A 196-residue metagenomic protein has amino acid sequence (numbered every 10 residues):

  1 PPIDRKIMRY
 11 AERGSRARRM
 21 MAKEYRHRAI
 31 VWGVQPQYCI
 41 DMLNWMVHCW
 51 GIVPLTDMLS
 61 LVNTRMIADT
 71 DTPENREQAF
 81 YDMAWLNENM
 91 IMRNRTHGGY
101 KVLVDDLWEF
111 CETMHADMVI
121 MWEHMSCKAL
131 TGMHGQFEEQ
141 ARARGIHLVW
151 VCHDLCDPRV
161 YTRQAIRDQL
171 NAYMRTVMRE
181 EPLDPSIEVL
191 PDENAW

Functional and structural regions predicted by a protein language model:
P1-A68, T96: A charged, amphipathic alpha-helical module
P1-M21, R175-W196: Cap/lid and interdomain-hinge subdomains that line or gate substrate/regulatory clefts in soluble alpha/beta enzymes
A22, R28-I30, S60-A68, A165-D168 (+2 more regions): Domain-level signal for soluble alpha/beta catalytic cores
V47-G51, D71, N75-Q78, I91 (+1 more regions): Hydrophobic alpha/beta core scaffold segments
D57, V62-N89: Conserved N-terminal ligand/cofactor-binding loop architecture of enzyme catalytic domains
Y81-G98, D106, N194-A195: Active-site cores of enzymes that catalyze phosphoryl transfer or operate on phosphate-rich substrates
